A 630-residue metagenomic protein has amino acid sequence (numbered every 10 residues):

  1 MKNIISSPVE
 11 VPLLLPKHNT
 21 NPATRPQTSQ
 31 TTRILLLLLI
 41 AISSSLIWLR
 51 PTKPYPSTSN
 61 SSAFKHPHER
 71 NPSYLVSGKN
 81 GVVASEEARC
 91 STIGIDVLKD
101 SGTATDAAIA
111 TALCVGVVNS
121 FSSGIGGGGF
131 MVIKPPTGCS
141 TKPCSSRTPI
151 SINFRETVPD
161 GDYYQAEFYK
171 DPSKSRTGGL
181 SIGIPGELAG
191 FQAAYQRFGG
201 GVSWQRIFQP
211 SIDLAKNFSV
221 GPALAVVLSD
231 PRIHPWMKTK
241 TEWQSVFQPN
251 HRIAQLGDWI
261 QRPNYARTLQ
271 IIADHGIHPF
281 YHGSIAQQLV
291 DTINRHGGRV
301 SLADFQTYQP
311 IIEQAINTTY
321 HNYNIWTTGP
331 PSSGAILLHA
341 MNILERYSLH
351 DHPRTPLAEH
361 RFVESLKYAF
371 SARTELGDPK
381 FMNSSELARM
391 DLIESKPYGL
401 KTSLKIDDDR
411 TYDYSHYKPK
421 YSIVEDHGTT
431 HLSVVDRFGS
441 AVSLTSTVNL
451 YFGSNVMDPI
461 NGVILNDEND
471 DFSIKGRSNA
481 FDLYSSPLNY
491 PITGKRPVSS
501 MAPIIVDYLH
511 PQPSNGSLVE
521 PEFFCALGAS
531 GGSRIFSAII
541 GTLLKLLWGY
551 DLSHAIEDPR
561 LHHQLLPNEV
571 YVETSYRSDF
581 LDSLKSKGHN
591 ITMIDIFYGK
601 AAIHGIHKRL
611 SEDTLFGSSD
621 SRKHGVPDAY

Functional and structural regions predicted by a protein language model:
M1-T28: Short, low-complexity, Lys/Arg-enriched N-terminal segments of secretory-pathway carbohydrate enzymes
Q30-P54: Terminal signal-anchor or tail-anchor transmembrane helices that tether membrane-associated enzymes to cellular
W48-P51, Y55-D96, A104-H275, F280-H282 (+4 more regions): Noncatalytic scaffold domains of N-terminal-nucleophile
S61, H251, L349-V448, N461 (+3 more regions): Internal maturation/activation junctions in enzymes
V97-L98, A189-R197, H275-H282, Q287 (+2 more regions): Alpha-helical support elements that line or immediately flank enzyme active sites and cofactor-binding pockets
V117-S140, T148-S151, R299-S301, S440-S517 (+1 more regions): Active-site rim segments in enzyme catalytic domains, especially the processed small/beta chain of N-terminal
I312, D426-T429, Y451, S499-M501: Short, small/polar residue-rich loop motifs at catalytic or cofactor-binding pockets
K495, I539-I540, W548-Y598: Extended C-terminal subregions enriched in glycine
